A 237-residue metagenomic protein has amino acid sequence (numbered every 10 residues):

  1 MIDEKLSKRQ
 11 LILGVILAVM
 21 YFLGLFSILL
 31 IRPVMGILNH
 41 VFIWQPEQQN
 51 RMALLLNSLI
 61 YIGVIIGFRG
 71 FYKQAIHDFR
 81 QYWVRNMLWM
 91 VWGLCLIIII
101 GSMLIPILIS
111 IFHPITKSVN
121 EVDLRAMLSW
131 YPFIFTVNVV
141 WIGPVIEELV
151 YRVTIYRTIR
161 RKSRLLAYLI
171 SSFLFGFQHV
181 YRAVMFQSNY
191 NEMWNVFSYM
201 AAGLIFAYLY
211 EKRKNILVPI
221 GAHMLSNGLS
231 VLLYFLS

Functional and structural regions predicted by a protein language model:
M1-R9: Short, Lys/Arg-rich, polar N-terminal cytosolic tail immediately upstream of the first transmembrane signal-anchor
Q10-S27, W92-I98, Y168-L174: Alpha-helical transmembrane segments
V15-F71, V119-A126: Alpha-helical transmembrane segments in multi-pass membrane proteins
Y21-I28, L56, I60-V64, I97-I105 (+6 more regions): Alpha-helical transmembrane segments of multipass membrane proteins
L29-F42, L108-F112, V180-M185: Juxtamembrane "helix-exit" motif on the non-cytosolic side of transmembrane helices
H40-Q49, K73-G143: Juxtamembrane helix-loop-helix connectors linking adjacent transmembrane helices in multi-pass membrane enzymes
I66-I76, L209-R213: Structural signal for the C-terminal ends of transmembrane alpha-helices and the immediately following loop
W130-S237: Transmembrane helix-loop-helix hairpins at the membrane interface of multi-pass integral membrane proteins
